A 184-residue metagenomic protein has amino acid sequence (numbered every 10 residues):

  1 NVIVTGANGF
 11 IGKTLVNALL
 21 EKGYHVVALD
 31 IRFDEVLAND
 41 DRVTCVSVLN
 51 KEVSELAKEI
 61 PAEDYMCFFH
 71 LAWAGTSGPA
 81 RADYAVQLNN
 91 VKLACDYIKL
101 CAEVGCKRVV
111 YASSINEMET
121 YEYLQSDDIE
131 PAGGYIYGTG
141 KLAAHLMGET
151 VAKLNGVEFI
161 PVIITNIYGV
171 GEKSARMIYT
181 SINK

Functional and structural regions predicted by a protein language model:
V2-K22: N-terminal Rossmann NAD(P)H-binding glycine-rich loop of SDR-like oxidoreductase domains
T5, L29, F68-A74, V109-I115 (+1 more regions): SDR active-site strand-loop-helix element
Y24-E35: Conserved glycine-rich Rossmann-like NAD(P)H-binding loop of the short-chain dehydrogenase/reductase
D40-V53: Rossmann-fold cofactor-recognition segment
N50-N89: NAD(P)H-binding glycine-rich loop region in Rossmannoid oxidoreductase-like domains and their noncatalytic homologs
F68-H70, C95-I136: Conserved Rossmann-fold NAD(P)-dependent oxidoreductase catalytic core, especially the SDR/UDP-sugar
I136, G140-A143: Active-site helix of classical SDR
L146-K184: NAD(P)-dependent short-chain dehydrogenase/reductase
